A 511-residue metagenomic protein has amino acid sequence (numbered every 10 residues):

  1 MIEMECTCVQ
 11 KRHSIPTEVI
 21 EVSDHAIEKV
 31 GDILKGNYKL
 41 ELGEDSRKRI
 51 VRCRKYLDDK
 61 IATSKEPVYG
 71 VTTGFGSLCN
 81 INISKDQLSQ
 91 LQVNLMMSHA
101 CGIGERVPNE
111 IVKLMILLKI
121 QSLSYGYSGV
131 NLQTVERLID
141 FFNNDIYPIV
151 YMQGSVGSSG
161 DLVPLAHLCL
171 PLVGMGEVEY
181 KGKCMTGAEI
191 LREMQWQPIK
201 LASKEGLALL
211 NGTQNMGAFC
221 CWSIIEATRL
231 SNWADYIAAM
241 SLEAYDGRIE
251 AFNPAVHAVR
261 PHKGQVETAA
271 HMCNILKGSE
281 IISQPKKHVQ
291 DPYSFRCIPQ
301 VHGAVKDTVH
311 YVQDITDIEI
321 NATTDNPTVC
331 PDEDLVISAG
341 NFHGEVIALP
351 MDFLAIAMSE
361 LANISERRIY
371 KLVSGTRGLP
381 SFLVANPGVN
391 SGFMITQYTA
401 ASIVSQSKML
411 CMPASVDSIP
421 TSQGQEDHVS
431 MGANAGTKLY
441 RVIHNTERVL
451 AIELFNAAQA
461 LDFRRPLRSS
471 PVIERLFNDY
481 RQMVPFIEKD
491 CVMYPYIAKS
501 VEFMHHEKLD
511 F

Functional and structural regions predicted by a protein language model:
I2-Y38, L42-R49, C53-Y56, I61 (+1 more regions): C-terminal auxiliary extensions adjacent to catalytic cores
R12-K65, Q92-V150, L242, H257: Glycine-rich, flexible loop motifs
R49, N80, Q87-Q90, N94-M97 (+2 more regions): Feature of Fe-S/electron-transfer and energy-metabolism proteins that preferentially highlights extended coupling
T63-P67, D145-Y151, L165, I225 (+1 more regions): Hydrophobic alpha-helical context, especially transmembrane and signal-peptide helices
Y69-I83, Q87-L91, S98-L123, Y151-V173 (+4 more regions): FAD-binding core of FAD-dependent oxidoreductases, characterized by glycine-rich FAD pyrophosphate-binding loops
Y127, V156-S158, G388: Conserved, non-catalytic sequence blocks in retroelement Pol enzymes and Pol-derived host proteins
V135, I139, S159-C169, S231 (+2 more regions): Hydrophobic, well-ordered secondary-structure segments
V150-S155, D332-V336: Cysteine-centered functional microenvironments
